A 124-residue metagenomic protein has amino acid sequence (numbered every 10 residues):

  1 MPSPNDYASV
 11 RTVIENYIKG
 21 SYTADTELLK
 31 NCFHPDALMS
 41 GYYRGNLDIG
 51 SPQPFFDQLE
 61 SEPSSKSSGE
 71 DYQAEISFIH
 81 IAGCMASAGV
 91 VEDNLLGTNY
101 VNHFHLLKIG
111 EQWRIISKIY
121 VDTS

Functional and structural regions predicted by a protein language model:
M1-E27, N31-P35: Short, low-complexity N-terminal intrinsically disordered segments enriched in polar/charged residues
S9, L38-Y43, I49-T98: Surface-exposed, charged secondary-structure patches
V10-I14, I81, I115: Hydrophobic aliphatic residue packing
F33, E92-N94, I119-Y120: Short beta-strand segments enriched in hydrophobic/aromatic residues within well-folded beta-rich domains
P35, C84, E111-Q112: Beta-strand-connecting loop/turn residues
N99-S124: Short beta-strand edge/turn micro-motifs at domain boundaries
